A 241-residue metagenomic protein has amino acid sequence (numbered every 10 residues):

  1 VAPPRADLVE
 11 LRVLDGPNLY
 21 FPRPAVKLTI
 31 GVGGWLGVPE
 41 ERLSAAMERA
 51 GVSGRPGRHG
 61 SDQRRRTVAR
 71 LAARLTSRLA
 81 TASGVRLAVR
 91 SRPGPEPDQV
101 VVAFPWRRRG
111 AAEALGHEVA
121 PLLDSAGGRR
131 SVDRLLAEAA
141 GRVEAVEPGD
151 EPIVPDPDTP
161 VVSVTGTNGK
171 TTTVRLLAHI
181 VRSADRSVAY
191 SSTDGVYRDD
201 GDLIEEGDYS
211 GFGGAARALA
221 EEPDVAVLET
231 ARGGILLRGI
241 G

Functional and structural regions predicted by a protein language model:
V1-V146: N-terminal leader/targeting and accessory segments in enzymes
P24-L28, R64-L75, L79, D98-R107 (+1 more regions): Phosphate-binding loop of NTP-binding sites
